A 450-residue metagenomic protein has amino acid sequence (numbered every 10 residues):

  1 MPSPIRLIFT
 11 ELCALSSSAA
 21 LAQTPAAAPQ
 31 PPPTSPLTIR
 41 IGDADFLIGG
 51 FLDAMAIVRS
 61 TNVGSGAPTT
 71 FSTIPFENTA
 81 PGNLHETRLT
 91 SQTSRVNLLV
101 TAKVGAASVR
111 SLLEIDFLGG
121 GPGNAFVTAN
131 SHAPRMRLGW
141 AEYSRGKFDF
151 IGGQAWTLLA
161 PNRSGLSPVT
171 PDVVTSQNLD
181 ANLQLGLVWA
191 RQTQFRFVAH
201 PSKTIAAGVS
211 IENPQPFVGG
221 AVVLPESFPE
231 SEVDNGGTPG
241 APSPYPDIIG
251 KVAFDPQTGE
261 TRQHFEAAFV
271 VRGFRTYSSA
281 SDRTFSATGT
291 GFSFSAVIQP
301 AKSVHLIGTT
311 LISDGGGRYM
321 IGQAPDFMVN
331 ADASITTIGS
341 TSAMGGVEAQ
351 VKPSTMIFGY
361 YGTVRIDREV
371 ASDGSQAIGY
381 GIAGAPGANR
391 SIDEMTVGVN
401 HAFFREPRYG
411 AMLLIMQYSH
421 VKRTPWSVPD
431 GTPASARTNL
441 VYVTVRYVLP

Functional and structural regions predicted by a protein language model:
M1-Q30: Cleavable N-terminal export/targeting peptides
P32-P68, N78-P225, P244-Q257, V297-I312 (+1 more regions): Outer membrane beta-barrel
T38, L84-R88, A129, W140 (+10 more regions): Outer-membrane beta-barrel proteins
I41-D43, T87-T93, A129-M136, G186-A190 (+6 more regions): Transmembrane beta-barrel outer-membrane domains
T61-G66, P122-H132, R163-T170, V218-G236 (+6 more regions): Outer-membrane beta-barrel translocator domains and adjoining extracellular loop/strand segments of Gram-negative
R110-G119, N213, E266-G273, T363-V364 (+1 more regions): Transmembrane beta-strand segments that form the barrel wall of outer-membrane beta-barrel proteins
G250, T258-V397: Detector for outer-membrane/organellar transmembrane beta-barrel domains, recognizing the amphipathic beta-strand
V399, S435-P450: Outer-membrane beta-barrel "beta-signal"
